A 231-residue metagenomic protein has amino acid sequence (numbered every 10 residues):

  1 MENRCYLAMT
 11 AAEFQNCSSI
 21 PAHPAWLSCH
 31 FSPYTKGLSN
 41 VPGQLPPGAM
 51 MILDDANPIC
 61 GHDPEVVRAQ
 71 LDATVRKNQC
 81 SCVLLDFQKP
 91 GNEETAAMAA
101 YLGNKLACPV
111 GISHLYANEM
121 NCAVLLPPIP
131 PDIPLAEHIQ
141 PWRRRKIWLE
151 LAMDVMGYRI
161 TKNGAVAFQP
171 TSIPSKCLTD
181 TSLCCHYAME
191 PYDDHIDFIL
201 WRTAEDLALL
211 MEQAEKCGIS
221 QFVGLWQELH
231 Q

Functional and structural regions predicted by a protein language model:
M1-P127, L149: Chitinase-like catalytic core of GlcNAc-active glycosidases
V41-M50, L135-M156: P-loop/Walker A phosphate-binding loop and immediately adjacent motor/lid segment at beta-alpha junctions
A56, D86-Q88, P128-I133, T203 (+1 more regions): Extracellular, disulfide-bonded carbohydrate-recognition/adhesion ectodomains, dominated by C-type lectin-like domains
V66-V67, E94, P130-P134, I199-D206: Soluble or luminal CAZymes and related metallo-dependent hydrolases
K77-C80, L102-C108, P141-R145, L209-Q221: A structural motif corresponding to the C-terminal end of an alpha-helix and its immediate exit/capping segment
A117-N118, C122-R143: Acidic, serine/threonine- and glycine-rich low-complexity intrinsically disordered segments that serve as flexible
R144-L209: Glycan-binding loop/region signatures in secreted carbohydrate-active enzymes
S220-Q231: Acidic/aromatic/glycine-rich contiguous surface patches that form carbohydrate-binding/processing clefts and analogous
